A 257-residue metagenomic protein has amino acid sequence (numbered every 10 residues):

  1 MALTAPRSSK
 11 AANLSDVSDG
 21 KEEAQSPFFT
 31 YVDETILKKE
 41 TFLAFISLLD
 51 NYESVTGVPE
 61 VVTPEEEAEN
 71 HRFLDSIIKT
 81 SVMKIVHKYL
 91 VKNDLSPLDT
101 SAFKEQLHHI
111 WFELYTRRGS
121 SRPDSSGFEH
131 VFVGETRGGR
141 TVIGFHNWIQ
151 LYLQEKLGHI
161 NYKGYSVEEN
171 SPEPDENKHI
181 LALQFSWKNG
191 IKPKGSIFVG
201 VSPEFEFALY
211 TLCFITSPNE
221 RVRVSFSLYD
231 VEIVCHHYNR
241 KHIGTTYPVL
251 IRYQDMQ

Functional and structural regions predicted by a protein language model:
M1-F226: N-terminal "domain-start" segment
P203-Q257: Compact beta-sheet-dominated globular domain cores
